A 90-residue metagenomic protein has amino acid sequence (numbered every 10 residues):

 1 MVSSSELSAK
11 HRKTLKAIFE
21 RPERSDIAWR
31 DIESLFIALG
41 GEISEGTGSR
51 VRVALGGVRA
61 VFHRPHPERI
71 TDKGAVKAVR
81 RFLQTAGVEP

Functional and structural regions predicted by a protein language model:
M1-P90: Basic nucleic-acid-binding interfaces
